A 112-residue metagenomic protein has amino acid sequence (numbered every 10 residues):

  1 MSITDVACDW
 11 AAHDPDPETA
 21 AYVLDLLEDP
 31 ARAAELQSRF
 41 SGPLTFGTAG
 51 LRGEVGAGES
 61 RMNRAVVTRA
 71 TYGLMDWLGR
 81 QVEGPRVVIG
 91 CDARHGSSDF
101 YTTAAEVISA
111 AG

Functional and structural regions predicted by a protein language model:
A7-A104, A110: An N-terminal, well-structured beta->alpha segment
